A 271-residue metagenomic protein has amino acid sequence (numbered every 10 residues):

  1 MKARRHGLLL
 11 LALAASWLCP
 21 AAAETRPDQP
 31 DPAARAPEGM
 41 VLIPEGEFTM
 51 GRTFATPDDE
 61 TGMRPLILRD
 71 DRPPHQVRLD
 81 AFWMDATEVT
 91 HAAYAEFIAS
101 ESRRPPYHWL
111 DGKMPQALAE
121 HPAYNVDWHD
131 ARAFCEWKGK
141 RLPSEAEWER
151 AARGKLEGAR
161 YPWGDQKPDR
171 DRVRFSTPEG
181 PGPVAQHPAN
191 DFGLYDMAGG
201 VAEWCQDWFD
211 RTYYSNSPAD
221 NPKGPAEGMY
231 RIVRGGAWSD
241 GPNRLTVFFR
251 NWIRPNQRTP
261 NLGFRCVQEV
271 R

Functional and structural regions predicted by a protein language model:
K2-R103, W128-H129, R254, N261-R271: Short, compositionally biased
I43, T49, T53-D58, M63-L66 (+2 more regions): Functional-site microenvironments in short loops/helix caps that host divalent-cation chemistry
